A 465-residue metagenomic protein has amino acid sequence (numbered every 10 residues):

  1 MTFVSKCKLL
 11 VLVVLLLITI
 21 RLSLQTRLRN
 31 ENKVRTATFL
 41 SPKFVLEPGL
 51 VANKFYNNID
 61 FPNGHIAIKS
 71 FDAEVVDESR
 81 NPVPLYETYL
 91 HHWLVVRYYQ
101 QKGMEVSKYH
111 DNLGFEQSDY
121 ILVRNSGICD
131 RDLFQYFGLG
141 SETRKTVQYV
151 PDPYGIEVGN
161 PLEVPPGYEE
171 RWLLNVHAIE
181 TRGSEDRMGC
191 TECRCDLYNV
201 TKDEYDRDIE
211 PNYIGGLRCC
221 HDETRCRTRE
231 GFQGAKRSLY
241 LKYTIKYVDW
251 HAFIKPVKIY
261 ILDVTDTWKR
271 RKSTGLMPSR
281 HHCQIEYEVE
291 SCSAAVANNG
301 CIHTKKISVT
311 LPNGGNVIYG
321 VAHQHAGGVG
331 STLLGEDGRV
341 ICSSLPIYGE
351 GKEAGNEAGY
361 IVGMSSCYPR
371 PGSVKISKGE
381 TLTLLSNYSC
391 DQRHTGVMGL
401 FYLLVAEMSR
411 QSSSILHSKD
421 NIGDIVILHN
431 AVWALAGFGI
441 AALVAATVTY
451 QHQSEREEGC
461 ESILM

Functional and structural regions predicted by a protein language model:
M1-V4, S462-M465: A positional/structural detector of protein chain ends, strongest at the extreme C-terminus and weakly at the extreme
K6-Q25, A436-L443: Cleavable N-terminal signal peptides of Sec/SRP-targeted secreted and luminal proteins
C7-L9, L22, D337-G338, H452-E458: Intrinsic disorder/low-complexity segments enriched in polar/small residues
R21, E169, I463-L464: Generic hydrophobic/packing signal
L24-V426: Beta-strand-centric surfaces of beta-sandwich/beta-rich domains
S331-G335, A434-G439: Short acidic alpha-helical/loop segments enriched in Asp/Glu that coordinate divalent cations
G423-L435: Juxtamembrane/start-of-transmembrane alpha-helix segments at the extracytoplasmic/lumenal side of membrane anchors
A442-C460: Transmembrane-helix exit/juxtamembrane "anchor" motif
